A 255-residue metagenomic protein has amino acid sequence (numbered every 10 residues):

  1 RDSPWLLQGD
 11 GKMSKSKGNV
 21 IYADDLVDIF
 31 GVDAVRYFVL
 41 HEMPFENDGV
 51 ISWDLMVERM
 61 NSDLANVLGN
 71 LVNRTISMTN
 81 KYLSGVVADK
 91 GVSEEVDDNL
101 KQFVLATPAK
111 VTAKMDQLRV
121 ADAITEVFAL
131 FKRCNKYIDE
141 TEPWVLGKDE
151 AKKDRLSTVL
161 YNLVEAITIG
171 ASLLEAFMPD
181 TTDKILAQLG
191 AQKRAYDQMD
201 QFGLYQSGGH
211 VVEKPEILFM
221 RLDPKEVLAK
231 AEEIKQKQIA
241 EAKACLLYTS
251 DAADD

Functional and structural regions predicted by a protein language model:
R1-D54: Alpha-helical recognition segments enriched in aromatics with Gly/Pro capping that present substrate-recognition
S3, L64, P215-I217: Structural beta-strand/beta-sheet cores of well-ordered domains, especially the beta-sheet scaffolds that support
S14, K101-Q102: Short helix-capping and inter-helix turn/linker motifs at the boundaries of alpha-helical repeat units
N19, V96, A166-I167: Residue-level preference for nonpolar/small residues embedded in alpha-helices
E42-M43, N47, D54-V92, F103-V211: Helix-rich, typically C-terminal accessory recognition domains appended to large enzymatic cores
R194-L247: Intrinsic disorder at enzyme termini
Y248-A253: Conserved small/polar residues in nucleotide/adenosyl-binding loops
